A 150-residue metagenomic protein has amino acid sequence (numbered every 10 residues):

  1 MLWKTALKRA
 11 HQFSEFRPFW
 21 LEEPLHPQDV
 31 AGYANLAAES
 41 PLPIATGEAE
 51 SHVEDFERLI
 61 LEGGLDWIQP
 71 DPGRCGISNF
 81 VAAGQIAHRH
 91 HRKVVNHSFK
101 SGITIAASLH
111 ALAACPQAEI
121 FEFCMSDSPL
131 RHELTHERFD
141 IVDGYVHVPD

Functional and structural regions predicted by a protein language model:
M1-F13: Loop-centered beta-sheet repeat module
H11, W20, H26-P149: Shared catalytic-loop signature of beta/alpha-barrel
